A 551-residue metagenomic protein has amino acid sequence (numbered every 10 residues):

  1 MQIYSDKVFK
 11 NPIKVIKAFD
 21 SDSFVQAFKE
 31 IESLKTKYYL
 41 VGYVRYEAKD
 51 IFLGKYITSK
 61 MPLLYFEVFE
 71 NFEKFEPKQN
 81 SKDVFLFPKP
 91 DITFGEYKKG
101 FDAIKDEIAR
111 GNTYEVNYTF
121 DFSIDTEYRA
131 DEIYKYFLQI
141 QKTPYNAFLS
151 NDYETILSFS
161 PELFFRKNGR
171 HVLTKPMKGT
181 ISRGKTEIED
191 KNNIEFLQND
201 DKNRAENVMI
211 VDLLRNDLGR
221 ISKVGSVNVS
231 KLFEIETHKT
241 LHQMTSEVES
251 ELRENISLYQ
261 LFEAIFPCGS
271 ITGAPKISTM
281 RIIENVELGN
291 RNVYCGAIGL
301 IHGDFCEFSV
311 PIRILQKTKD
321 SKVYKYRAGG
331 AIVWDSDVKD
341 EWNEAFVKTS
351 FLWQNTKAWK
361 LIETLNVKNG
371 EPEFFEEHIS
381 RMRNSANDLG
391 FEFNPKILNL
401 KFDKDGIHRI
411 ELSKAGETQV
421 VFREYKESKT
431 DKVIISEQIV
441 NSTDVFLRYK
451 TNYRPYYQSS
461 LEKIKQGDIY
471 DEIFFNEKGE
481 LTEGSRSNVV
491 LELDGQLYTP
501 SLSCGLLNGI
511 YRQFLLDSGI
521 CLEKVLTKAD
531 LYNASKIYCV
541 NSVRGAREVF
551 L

Functional and structural regions predicted by a protein language model:
M1-T364, E472-N476: Extended alpha-helical targeting/anchoring segments, especially N-terminal organellar/secretory targeting helices
I188, N207, M244, D340 (+1 more regions): Helix-start/capping segments and mature chain N-termini
